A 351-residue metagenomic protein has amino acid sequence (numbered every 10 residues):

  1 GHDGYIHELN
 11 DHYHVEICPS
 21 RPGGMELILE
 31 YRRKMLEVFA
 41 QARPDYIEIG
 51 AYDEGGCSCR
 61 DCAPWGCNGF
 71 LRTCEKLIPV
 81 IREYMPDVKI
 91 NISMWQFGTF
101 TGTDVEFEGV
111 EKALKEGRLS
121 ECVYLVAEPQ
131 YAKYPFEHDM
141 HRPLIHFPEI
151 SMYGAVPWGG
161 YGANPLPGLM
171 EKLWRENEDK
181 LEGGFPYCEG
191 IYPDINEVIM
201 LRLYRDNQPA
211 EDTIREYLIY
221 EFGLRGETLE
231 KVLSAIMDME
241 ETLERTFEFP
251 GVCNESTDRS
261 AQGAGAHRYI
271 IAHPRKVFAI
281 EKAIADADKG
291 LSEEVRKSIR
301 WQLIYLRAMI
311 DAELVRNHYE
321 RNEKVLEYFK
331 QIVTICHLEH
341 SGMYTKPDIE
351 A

Functional and structural regions predicted by a protein language model:
G1-L224, Y319-E350: Catalytic-core regions of glycoside hydrolase
R175-L181, I191-P193, R205-A351: Catalytic domains of carbohydrate-active enzymes that cleave complex glycans
